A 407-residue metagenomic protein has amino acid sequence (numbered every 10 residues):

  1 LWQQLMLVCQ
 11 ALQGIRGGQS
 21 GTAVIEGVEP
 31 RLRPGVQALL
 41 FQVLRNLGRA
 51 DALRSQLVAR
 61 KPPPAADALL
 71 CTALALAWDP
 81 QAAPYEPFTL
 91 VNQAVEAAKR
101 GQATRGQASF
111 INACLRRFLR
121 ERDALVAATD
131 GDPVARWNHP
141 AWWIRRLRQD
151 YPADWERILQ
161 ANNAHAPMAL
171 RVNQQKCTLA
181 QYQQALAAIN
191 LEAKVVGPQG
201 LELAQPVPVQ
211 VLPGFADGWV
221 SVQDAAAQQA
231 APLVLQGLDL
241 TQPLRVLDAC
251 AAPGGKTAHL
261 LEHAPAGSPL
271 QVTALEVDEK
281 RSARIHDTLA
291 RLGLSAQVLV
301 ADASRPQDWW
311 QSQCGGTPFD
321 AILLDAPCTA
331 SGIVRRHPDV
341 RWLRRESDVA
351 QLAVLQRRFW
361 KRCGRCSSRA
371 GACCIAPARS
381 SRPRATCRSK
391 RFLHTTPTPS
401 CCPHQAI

Functional and structural regions predicted by a protein language model:
L1-I407: S-adenosylmethionine
